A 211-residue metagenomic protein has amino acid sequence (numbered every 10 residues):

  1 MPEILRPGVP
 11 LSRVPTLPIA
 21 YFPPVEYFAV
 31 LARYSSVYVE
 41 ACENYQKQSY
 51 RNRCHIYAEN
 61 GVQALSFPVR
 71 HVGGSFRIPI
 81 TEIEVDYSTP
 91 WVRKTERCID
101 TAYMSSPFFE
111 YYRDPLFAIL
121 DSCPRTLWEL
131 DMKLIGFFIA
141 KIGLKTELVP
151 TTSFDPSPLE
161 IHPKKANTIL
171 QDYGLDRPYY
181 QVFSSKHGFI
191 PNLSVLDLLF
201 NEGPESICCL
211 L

Functional and structural regions predicted by a protein language model:
P2-L211: Residues lining hydrophobic/aromatic ligand-binding pockets adjacent to catalytic sites
